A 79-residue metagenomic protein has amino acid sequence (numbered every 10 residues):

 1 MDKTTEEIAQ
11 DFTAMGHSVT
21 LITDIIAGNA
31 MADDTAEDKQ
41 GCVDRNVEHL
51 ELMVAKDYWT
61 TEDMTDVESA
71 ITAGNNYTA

Functional and structural regions predicted by a protein language model:
M1-A79: Beta-rich interaction/scaffold domains
